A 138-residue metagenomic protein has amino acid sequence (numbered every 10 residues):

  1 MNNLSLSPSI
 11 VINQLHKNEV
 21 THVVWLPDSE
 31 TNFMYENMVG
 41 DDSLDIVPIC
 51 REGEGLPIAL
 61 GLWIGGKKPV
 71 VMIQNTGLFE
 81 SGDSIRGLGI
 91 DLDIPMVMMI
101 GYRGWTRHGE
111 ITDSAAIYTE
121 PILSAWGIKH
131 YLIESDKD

Functional and structural regions predicted by a protein language model:
M1-D138: Thiamine diphosphate
